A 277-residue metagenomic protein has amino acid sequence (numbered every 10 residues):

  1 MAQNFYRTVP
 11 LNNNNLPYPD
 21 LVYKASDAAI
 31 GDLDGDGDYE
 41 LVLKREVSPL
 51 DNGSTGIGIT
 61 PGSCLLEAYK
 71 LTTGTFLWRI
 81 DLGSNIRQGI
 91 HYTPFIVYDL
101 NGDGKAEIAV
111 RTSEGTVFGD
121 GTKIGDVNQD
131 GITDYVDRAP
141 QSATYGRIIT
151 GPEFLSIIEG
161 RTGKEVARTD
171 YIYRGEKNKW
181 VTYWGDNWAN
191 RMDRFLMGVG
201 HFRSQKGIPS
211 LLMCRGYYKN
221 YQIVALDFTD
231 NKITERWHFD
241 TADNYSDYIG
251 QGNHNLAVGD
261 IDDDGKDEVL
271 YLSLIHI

Functional and structural regions predicted by a protein language model:
V9-G53: Beta-strand-rich domains and repeat architectures in extracellular enzymes and scaffolds, especially beta-propellers
N14-D27, G83-P94, G175-T182, N187-L196 (+1 more regions): Repeat-based blade/solenoid architectures
S26-L33, H91-N101, A106, L196-S204 (+2 more regions): Beta-propeller blade termini
G35-R45, G102-T112, S204-C214, D263-L272: Acidic/hydrophobic-patterned starts of short beta strands in beta-sheet-rich repeat architectures
K44-P61, R111-I149: Short, conserved, GDST-rich strand-edge loop motifs in beta-rich repeat architectures
G62-L65, G74-Y98: Blade-loop segments of beta-propeller domains
S63-L71, T150-R161, A225-F228: Beta-propeller blade signature
I275-I277: Conserved small/polar residues in nucleotide/adenosyl-binding loops
